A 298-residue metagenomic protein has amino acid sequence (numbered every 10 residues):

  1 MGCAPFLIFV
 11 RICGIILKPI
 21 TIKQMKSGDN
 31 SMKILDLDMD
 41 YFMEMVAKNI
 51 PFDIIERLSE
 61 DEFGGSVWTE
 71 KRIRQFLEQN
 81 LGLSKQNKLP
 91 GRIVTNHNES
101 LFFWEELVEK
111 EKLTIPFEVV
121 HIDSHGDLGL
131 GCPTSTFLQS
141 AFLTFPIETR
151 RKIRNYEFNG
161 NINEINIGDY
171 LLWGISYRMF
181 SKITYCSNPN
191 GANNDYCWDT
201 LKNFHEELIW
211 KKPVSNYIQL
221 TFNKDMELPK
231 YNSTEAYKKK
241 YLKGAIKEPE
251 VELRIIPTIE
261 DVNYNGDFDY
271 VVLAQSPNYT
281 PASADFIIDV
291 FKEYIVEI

Functional and structural regions predicted by a protein language model:
R11, I15-T21, G28: Short, positively charged and aromatic/hydrophobic N-terminal segments
D29, K33-I298: Conserved alpha-helical scaffold segments that buttress catalytic/binding sites
